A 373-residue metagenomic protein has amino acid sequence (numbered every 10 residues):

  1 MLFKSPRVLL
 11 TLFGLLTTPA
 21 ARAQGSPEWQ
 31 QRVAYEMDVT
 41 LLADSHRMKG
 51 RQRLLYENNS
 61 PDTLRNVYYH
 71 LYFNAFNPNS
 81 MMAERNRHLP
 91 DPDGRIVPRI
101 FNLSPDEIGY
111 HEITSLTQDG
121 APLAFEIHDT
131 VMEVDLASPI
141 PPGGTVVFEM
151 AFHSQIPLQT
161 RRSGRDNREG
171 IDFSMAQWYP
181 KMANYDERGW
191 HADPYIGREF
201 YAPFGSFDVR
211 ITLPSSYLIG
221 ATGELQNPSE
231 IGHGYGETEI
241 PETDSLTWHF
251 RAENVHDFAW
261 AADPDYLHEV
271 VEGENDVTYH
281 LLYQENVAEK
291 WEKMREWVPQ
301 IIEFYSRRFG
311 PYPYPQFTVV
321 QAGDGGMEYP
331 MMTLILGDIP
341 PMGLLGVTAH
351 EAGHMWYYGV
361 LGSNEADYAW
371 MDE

Functional and structural regions predicted by a protein language model:
R22-K49, E169, A176: N-terminal, polar/Ser/Thr-rich
H46-N59: Short beta-strand elements of extracellular/lumenal beta-sandwich folds
Q52-L54, Y69-L71, G144-L158, F207-S215 (+1 more regions): Short, hydrophobic/aromatic-enriched beta-strand segments in well-ordered soluble domains
E57, G94-G170: A surface-exposed beta-strand-loop module
Y69-A121, T212, S216-Y217: Solvent-exposed beta-hairpin/edge-strand motifs
M81-D93, H153-F207: Glycine/proline-rich low-complexity spacer/linker segments in large multi-domain proteins
M182-G189, I196-A352, E373: Hydrophobic helix-coil surface modules that form long, contiguous segments used for peptide/substrate interaction
M355-Y368: Catalytic Zn2+-binding segment of zinc metalloproteases
